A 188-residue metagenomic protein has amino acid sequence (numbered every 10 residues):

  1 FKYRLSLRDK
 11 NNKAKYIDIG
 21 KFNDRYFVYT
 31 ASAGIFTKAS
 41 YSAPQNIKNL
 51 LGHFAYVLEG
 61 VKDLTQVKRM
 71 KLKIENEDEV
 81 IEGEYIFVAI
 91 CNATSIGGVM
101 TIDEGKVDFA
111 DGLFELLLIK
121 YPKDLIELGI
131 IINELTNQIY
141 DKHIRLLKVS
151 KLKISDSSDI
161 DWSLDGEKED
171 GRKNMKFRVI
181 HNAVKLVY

Functional and structural regions predicted by a protein language model:
F1-I86: Catalytic core of DAGKc-family lipid kinases
G20, A39, V88, L116 (+2 more regions): A residue-level signal for conserved active-site and pocket-lining positions in enzyme catalytic cores
N23-D24, A31-T37, C91-T94, K120-P122 (+1 more regions): Glycine-rich beta-alpha junction loops
S32, F36, A89-G105, K168: Glycine-rich phosphate/pyrophosphate-binding beta-alpha loops
T37-A39, E82-E84, S95-V99, D124-E127: Short acidic/glycine-rich loop or secondary-structure boundary segments that cap or lie
I47-A55, I96, G105-D124: Gly/Ser/Thr-rich active-site loops/lids in small-molecule metabolic enzymes that frequently grip phosphoryl groups
K73, E84, A89-C91, E115-I119: Short, conserved beta-strand edge motifs with alternating hydrophobic and charged residues
N76-E77, E82, D108-D111, L118-Y188: ATP/nucleoside-binding phosphotransfer catalytic cores, i.e., glycine-rich phosphate-binding loops
